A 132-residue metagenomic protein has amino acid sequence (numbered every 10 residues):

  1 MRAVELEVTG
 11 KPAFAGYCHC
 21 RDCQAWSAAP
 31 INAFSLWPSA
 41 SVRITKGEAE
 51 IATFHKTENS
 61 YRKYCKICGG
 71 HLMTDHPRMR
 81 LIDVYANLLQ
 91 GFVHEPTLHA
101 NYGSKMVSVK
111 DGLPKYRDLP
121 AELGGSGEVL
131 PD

Functional and structural regions predicted by a protein language model:
A3-D132: A short Gly-Trp-Pro
